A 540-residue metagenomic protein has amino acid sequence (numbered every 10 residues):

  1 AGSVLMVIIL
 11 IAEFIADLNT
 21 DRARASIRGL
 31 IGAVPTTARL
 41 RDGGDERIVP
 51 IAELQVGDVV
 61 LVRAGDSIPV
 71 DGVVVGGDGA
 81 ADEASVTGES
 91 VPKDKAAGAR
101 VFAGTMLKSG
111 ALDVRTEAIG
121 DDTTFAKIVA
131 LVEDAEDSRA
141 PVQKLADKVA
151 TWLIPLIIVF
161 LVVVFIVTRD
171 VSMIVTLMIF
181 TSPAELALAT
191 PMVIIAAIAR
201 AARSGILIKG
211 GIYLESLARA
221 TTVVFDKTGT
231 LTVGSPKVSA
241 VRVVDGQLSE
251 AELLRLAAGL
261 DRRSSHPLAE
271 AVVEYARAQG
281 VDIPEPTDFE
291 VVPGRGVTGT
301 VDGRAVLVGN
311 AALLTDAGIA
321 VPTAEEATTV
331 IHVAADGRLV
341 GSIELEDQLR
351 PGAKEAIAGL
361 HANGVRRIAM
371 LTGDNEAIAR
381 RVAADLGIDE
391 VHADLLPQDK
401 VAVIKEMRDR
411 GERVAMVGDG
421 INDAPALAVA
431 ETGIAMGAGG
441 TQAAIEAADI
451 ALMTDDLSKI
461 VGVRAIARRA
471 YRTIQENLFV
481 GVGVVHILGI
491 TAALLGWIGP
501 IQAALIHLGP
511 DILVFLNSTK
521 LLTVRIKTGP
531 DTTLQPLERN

Functional and structural regions predicted by a protein language model:
A1, V149-T181, G205, F479-I506: Helix-interface capping motifs at the ends of transmembrane segments in multi-pass membrane proteins
A1-T37, R41, Q55, V59-V60 (+5 more regions): Actuator/coupling domain of P-type ATPases
V7-L10, W152, M173-P191, A504-F515: Small-residue-enriched core segments of transmembrane alpha-helices in multipass membrane transport and channel
L18-A33, M192-G211, T519-L534: Juxtamembrane helix-loop transition segments at the membrane interface in multi-pass membrane proteins
N19, A38, G57, G72 (+25 more regions): Residue-level signature of catalytic and energy-coupling elements of molecular machines, predominantly ATP/GTP-dependent
G29-D122, I212-A257, T300, D389: Conserved cytosolic catalytic loops of P-type ATPases
G43, I212-N422, A426-T432, A465-R468 (+1 more regions): Cytosolic catalytic headpiece
L177, R200, G364-V365, L386 (+3 more regions): Membrane-embedded alpha-helical bundles of multi-pass transporters
